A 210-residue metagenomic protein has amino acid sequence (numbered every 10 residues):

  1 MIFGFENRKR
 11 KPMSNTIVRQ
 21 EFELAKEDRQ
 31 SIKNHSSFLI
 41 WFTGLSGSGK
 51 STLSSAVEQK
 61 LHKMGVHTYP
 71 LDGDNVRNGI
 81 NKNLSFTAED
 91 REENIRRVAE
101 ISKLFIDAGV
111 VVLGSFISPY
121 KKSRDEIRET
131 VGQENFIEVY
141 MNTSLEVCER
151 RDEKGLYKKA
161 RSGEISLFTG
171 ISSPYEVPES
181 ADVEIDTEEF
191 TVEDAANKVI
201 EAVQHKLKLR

Functional and structural regions predicted by a protein language model:
F3-L39: Extreme N-terminal, non-catalytic leader segments that precede Walker-type/kinase nucleotide-binding cores
F42: Hydrophobic anchor at the beta1->P-loop junction of P-loop NTPases
S46: The conserved Walker
K50: Conserved lysine of the Walker
S55-E100: Conserved substrate/cofactor phosphate-moiety recognition/catalytic segment in nucleotide-dependent phosphotransferases
P70, F136-E138, D182-E184: Conserved beta-strand scaffold positions in the cores of enzyme catalytic domains, especially in NTP/NDP-utilizing
G79-F86, D90, S102-A160, L167: ATP-dependent NMP and nucleoside kinases share a basic, alpha-helical "lid"
N142-L145, R150-K198, K206-R210: Small-molecule kinase domains that catalyze NTP-dependent phosphoryl transfer to phosphate-bearing small molecules
